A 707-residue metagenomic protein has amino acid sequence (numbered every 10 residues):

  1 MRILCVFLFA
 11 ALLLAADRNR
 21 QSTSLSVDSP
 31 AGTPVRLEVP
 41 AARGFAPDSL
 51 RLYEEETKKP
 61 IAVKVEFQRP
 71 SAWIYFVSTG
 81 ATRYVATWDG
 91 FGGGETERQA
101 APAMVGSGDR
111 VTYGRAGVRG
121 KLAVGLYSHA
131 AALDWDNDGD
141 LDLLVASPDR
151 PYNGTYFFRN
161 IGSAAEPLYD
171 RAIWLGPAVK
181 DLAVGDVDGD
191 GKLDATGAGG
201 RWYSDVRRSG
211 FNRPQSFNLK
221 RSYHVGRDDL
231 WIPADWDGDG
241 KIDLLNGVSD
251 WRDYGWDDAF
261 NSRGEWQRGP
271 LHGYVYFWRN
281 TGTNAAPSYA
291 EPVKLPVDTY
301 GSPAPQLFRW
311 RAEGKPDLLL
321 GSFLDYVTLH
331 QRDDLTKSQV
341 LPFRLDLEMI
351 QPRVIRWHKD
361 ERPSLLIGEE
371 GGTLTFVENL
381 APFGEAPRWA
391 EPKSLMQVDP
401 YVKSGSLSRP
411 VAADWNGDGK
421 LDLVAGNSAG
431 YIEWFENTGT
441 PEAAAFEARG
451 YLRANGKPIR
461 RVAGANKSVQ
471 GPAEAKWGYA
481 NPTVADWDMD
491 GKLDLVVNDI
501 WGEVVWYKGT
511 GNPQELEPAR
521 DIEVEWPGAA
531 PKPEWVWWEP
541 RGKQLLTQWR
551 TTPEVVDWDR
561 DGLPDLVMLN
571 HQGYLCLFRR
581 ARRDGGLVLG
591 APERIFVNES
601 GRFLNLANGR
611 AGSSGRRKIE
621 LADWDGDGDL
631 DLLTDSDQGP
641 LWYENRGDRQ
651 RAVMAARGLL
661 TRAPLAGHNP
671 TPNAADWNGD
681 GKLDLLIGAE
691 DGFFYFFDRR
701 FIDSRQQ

Functional and structural regions predicted by a protein language model:
A16-S107: Alpha-mannosidase-like glycoside hydrolase catalytic domains involved in N-glycan trimming, generalizing to other
I74-Y75, D89, Q99-A132, L141-V145 (+7 more regions): An edge-strand/N-cap motif at the start of beta-rich repeat modules
Q99-V124, R159-A178, S204-G226, R263-G269 (+8 more regions): Blade-edge motifs of beta-propeller repeat domains
Y127-W135, V179-V187, D228-W236, P303-A312 (+9 more regions): Beta-propeller blade termini
N137-S147, G189-A198, G238-V248, A312-G321 (+6 more regions): Acidic/hydrophobic-patterned starts of short beta strands in beta-sheet-rich repeat architectures
S147-D149, G247-H272: Short, conserved, GDST-rich strand-edge loop motifs in beta-rich repeat architectures
P148-Y152, W202, D250-Y254, D325-V327 (+6 more regions): Short glycine/acidic-enriched loop and turn motifs that connect beta-strands
L423, A666-Q707: Blade-level signature of beta-propeller repeat domains, shared across WD40, Kelch, NHL, RCC1 and BNR/Asp-box propellers
